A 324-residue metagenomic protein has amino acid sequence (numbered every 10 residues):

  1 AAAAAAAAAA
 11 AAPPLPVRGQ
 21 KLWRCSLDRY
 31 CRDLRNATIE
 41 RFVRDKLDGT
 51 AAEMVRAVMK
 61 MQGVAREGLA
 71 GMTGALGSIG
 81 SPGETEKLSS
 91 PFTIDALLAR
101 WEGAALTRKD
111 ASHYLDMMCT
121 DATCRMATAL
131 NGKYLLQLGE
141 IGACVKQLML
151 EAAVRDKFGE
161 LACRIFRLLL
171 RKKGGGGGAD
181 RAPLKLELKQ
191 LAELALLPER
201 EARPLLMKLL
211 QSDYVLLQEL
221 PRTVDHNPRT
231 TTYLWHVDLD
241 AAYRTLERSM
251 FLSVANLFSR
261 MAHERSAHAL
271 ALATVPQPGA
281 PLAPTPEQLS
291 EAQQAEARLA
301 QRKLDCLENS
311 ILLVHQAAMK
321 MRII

Functional and structural regions predicted by a protein language model:
A1, A104-A122, L196-L217: Short amphipathic alpha-helical interaction segments
A1, M54-V55, V64-A105, F166 (+1 more regions): Short acidic, hydrophobic short linear motifs in intrinsically disordered regions
A2-L47, L138-R167, H226-L270: Short, amphipathic alpha-helical interaction segments positioned at domain boundaries
P16-R18, T128-K133, E219-T230: Short, Lys/Arg-rich nucleic-acid/phosphate-binding segment
T38, F42, G49-E53, A96 (+5 more regions): Acidic, Ser/Thr-rich intrinsically disordered and amphipathic helical segments
A65-M72, R125-A129, I165, G176 (+3 more regions): Short, flexible/disordered secondary-structure transition segments
P198-R244: C-terminal, active-site-flanking charged/polar segments
N256-I324: Long low-complexity, intrinsically disordered regions
